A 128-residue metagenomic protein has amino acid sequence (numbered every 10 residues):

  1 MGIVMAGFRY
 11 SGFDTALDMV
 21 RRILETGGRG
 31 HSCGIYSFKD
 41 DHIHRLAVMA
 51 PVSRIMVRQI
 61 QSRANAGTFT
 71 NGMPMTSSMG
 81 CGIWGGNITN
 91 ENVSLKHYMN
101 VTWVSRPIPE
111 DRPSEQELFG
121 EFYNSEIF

Functional and structural regions predicted by a protein language model:
M1-F128: Conserved C-terminal structural/oligomerization subdomain of aldehyde/semialdehyde dehydrogenase
